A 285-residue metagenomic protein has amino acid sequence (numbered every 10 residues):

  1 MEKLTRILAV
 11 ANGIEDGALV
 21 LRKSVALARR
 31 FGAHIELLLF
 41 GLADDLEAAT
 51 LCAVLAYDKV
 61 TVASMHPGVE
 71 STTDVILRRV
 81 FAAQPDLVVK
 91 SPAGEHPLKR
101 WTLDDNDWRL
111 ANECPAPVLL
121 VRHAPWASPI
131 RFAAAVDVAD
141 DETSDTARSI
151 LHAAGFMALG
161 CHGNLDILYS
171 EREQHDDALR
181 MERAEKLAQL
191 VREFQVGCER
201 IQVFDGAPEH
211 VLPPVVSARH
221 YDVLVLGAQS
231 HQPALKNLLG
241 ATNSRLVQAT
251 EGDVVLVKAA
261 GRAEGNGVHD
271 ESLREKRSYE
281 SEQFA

Functional and structural regions predicted by a protein language model:
M1-E36, T102, N112-C114, P125-L168 (+3 more regions): Short acidic/Ser/Thr-enriched loop-to-helix initiation segments
K3, D74-S128, P214-R277: Gly/Ser-rich helix-loop-strand patches that form or flank binding pockets for ribonucleotide-derived cofactors
N12, A43, A93, D137 (+1 more regions): Flexible loop residues that form catalytic and substrate-binding hotspots at small-molecule/glycan-binding clefts
G17, A43-A49, E142-S144, H175-E182 (+1 more regions): Short, charged/polar "capping" segments at the starts of alpha-helices and the immediately preceding loops
L39, H66, Y169, Q202-V203 (+1 more regions): Residue-level recognition of beta-strand->loop/alpha-helix junctions
Y57-M65: A glycine-rich helix N-cap at a beta->alpha junction
M65-V75, F204-E209: Charged docking surfaces used in two-component/phosphorelay signaling
N164-P208, P213-P214: Glycine-rich phosphate/pyrophosphate-binding loop and the adjoining helix
